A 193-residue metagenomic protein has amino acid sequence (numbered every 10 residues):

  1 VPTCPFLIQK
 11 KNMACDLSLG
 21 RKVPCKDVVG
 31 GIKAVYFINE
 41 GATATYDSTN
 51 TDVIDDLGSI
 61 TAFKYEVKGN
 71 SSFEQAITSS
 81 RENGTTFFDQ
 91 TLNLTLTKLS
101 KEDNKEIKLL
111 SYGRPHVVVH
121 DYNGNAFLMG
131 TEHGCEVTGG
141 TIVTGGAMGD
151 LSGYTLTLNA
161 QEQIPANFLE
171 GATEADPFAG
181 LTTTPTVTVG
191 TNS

Functional and structural regions predicted by a protein language model:
A14-N93, C135-M148: Solvent-exposed edge beta-strands and adjacent loop segments that serve as assembly or binding interfaces
S79-E102, D150-I164: Oligomerization/assembly interface segments of phage tail-like spikes and tubes
K101-K108, N167-E170: Short, conserved charged micro-motifs
K105-M129: Short, acidic/charged, Gly/Pro-enriched secondary-structure junctions
G134-S193: Mixed-charge, glycine-accented linear interaction segment located at domain edges/termini
